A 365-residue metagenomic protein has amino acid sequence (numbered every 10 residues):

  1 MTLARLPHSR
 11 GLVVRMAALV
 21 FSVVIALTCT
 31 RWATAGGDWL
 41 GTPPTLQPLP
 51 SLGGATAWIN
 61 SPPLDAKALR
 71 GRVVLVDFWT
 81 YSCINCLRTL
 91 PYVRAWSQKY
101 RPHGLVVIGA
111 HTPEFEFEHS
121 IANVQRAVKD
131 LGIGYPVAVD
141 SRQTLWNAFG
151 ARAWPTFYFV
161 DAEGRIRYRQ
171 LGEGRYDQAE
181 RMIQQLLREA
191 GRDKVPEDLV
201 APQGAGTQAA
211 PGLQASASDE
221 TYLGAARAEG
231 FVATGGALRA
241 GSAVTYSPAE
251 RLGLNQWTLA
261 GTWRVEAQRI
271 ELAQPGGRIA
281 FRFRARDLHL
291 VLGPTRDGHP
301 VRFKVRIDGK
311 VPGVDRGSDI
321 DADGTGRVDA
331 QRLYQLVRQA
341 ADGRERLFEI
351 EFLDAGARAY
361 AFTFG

Functional and structural regions predicted by a protein language model:
M1-R10: N-terminal secretory signal peptides that target proteins for export/translocation
R15-W58, D177-G365: Non-globular targeting/processing and membrane-anchoring segments
S51-V74, S97-Y100: A short beta-strand-turn-helix
L52, R142-L145, A153-L171, A179: A short, hydrophobic beta-strand/beta-hairpin element that forms part of a small beta-sheet core
L64-L87, V93, V107: Short active-site neighborhood of thiol/selenol oxidoreductases, capturing the structured segment around
L87-L131, S141-L145, V301-F303: Structural microenvironment flanking redox-active thiols in thiol-disulfide oxidoreductases
H103-V106, F115, A127-K129, Y135-P136 (+2 more regions): Soluble extramembrane regions of membrane proteins in the secretory/endomembrane system
Q125-V160, L290: Short, internal strand/loop/helix patches that form the active-site neighborhood or redox-interaction surface
